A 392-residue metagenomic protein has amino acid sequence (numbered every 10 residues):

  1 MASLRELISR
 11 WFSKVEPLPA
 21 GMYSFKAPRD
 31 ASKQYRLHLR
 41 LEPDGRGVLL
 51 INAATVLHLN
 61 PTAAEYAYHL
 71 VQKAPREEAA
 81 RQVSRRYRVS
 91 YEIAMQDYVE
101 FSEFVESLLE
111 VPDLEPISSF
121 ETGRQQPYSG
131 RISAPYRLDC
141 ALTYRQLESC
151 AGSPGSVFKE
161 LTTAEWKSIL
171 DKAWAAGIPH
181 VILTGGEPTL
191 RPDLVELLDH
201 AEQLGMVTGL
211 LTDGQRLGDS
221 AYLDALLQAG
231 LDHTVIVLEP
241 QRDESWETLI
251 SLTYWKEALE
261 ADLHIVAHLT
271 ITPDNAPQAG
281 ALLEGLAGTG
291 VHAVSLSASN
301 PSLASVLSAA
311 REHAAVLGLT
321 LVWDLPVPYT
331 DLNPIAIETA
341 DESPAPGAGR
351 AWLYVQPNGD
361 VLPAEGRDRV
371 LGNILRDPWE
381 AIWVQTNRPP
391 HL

Functional and structural regions predicted by a protein language model:
M1-A64, Y68, S129-I132: Acidic, low-complexity/disordered tracts enriched in E/D and polar residues
A2-S9, T55-D139: Long, charge-rich, low-complexity alpha-helical segments
R131-E165, A176, E365-G366: Canonical Radical SAM [4Fe-4S] cluster-binding loop centered on the CxxxCxxC motif and its immediate flanking residues
T163-T184, R191-L303: Radical SAM/AdoMet-radical enzyme domain recognition
V306-A336, D360-L392: C-terminal accessory region of radical SAM enzymes
T339-G347: Short loop/turn motifs at secondary-structure junctions and domain boundaries
P346-R350, D368: Short, small/polar residue-rich loop motifs at catalytic or cofactor-binding pockets
V355-Q356: Short, acidic, Ser/Thr-enriched surface-loop or helix-capping motifs
